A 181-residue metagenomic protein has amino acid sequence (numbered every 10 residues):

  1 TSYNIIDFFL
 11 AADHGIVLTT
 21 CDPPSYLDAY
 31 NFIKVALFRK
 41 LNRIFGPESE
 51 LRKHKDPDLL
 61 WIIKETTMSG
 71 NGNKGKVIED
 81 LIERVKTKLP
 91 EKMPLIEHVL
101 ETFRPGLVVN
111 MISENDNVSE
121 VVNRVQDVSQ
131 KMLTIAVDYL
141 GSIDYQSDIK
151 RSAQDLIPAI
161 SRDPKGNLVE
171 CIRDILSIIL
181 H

Functional and structural regions predicted by a protein language model:
S2, P23-L27, N115-S119: Loop/helix-junction capping segments adjacent to catalytic residues or to phosphate/diphosphate-binding pockets
Y3-P24: Inter-motif core of Ras-like GTPase G domains
D7, A11, D28-F32, V121-V128: Alpha-helical scaffold elements adjacent to nucleotide-binding pockets in ATP/GTP-utilizing enzyme cores
A12, I16-T19, I33-K40, I44 (+3 more regions): Conserved NTP-handling cores and scaffolds of large molecular machines
P23-T67: Internal, charge-rich low-complexity segments
E48-H181: C-terminal lobe/tail of nucleotide-utilizing enzymes
